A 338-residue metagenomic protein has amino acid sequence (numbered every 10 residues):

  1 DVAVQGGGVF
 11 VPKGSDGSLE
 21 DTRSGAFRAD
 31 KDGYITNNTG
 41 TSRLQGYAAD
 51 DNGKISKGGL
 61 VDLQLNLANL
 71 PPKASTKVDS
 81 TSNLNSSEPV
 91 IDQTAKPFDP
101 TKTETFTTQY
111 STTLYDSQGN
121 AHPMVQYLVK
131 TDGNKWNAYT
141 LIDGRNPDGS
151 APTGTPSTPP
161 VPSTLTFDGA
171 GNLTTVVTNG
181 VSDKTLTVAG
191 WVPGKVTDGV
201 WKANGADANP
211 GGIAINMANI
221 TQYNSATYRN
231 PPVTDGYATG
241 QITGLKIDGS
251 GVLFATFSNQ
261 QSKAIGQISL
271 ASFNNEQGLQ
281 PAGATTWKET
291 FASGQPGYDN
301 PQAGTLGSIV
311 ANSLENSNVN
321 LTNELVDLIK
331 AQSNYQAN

Functional and structural regions predicted by a protein language model:
D1-N318, N323-D327, N334: Small/polar low-complexity and glycine-rich loop motifs
N338: Acidic/polar, glycine-anchored loop/turn motif associated with catalytic or activation segments that engage anionic
